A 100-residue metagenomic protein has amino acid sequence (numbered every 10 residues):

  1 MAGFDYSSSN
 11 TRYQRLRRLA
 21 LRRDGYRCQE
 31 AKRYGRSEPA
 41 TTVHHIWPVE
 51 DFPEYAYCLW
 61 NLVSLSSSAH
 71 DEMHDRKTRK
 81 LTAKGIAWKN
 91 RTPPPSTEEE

Functional and structural regions predicted by a protein language model:
M1-F4: Short, basic, glycine/proline-bearing loop/turn elements
Y6-L16, I46-E50: Short Cys/His-rich Zn2+-coordinating modules
R12-T42, S66: Short cysteine-rich loop/turn motifs with clustered Cys
K32-S64: Histidine-centered nuclease catalytic patch
R36, L62-I86: Short Cys/His-centered divalent metal-binding micro-motifs
Y57-S68, P93-E100: Short Fe-S-cluster ligation motifs
R79-E100: Charged phosphate-binding loop/patch that engages nucleotide di/tri-phosphates or the phosphate backbone of nucleic
